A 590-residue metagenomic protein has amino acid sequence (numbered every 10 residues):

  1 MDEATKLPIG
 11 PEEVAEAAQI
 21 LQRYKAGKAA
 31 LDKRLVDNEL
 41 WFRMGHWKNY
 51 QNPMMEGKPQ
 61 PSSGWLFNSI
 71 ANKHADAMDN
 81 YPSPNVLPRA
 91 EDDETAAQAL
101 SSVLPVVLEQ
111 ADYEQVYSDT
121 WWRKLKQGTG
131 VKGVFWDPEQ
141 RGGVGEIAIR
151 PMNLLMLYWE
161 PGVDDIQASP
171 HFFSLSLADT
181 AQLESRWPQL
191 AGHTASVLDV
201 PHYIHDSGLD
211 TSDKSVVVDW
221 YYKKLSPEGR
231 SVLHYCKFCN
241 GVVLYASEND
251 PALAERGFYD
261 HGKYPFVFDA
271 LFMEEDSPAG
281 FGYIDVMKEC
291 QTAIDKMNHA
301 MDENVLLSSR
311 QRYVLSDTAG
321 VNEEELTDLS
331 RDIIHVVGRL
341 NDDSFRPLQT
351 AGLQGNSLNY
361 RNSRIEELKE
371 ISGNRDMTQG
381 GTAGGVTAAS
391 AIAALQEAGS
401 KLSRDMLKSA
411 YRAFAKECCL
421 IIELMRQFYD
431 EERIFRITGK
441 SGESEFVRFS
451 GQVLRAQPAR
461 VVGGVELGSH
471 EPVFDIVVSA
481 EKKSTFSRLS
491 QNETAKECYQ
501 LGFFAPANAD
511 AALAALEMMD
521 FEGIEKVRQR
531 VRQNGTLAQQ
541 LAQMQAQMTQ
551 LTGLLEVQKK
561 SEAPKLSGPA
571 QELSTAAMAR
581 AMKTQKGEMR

Functional and structural regions predicted by a protein language model:
M1-E255, T318, G352-N356, Y360-S363 (+2 more regions): Extended, helix-rich architectural segments
M1-K58, K124, P138-G142, L175 (+4 more regions): C-terminal anchoring/interaction modules
A90-A97, V197, E255-G257, F272-D276 (+3 more regions): A broad, low-specificity signal for short, low-complexity segments enriched in glycine/proline and polar/charged
T129-V131, D250, S277, Q291 (+1 more regions): N-terminal hydrophobic membrane-entry segments
A279, Y283-M287: Acidic/polar low-complexity segments with low predicted structural confidence
